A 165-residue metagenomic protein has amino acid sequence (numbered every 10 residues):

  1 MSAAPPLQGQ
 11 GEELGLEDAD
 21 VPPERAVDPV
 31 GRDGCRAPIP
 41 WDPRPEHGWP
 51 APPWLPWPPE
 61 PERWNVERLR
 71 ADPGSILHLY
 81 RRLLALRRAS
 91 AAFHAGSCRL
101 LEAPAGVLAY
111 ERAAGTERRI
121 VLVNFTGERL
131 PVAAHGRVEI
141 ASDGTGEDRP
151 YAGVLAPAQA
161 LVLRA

Functional and structural regions predicted by a protein language model:
M1-R119, G127-R129: Loop/helix patches that line or flank the sugar-binding groove of alpha-linked glycan CAZymes
I39, L130-V132, R149, G153: Generic detection of short hydrophobic beta-strand segments and adjacent strand-loop junctions
W41-R44, S142-D143, P157, A165: Active-site donor-binding loop signature of nucleotide-sugar glycosyltransferases
L77, L84, H135, Q159-R164: Membrane engagement elements in two modes
E128-T145: Beta-strand-rich binding/interaction modules
R149-A165: C-terminal beta-strand-rich structural cap/linker in extracellular carbohydrate-active enzymes
